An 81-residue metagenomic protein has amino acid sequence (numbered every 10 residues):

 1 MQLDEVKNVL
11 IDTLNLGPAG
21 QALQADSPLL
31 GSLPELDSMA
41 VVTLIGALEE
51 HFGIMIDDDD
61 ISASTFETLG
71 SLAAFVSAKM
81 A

Functional and structural regions predicted by a protein language model:
M1-G20, A74-A81: Thiotemplate assembly-line natural product biosynthesis machinery
N15-L36, G53-S62: Phosphopantetheine carrier-protein modules
V42: Conserved catalytic core of two-component sensor histidine kinases
I54, D58-S62, F66-K79: C-terminal structural segments of small proteins and small subunits
